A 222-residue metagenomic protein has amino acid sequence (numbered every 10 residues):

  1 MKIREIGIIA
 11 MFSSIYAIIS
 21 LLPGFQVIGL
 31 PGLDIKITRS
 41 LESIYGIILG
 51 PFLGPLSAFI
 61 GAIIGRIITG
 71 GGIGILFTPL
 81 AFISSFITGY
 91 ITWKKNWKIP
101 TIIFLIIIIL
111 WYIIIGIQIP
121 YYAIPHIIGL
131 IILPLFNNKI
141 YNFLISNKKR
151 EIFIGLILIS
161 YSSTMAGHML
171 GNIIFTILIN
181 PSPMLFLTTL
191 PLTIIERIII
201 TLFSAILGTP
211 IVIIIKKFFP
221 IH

Functional and structural regions predicted by a protein language model:
M1-H222: Loop-helix junctions at membrane interfaces
